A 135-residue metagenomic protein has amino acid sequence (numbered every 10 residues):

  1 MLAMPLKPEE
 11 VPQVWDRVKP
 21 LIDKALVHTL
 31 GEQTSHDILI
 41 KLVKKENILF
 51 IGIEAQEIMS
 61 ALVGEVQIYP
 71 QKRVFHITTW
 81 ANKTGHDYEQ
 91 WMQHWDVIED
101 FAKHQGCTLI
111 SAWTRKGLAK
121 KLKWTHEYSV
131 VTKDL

Functional and structural regions predicted by a protein language model:
M1-L2, L6-V11, W113-L135: Terminal substrate-recognition subdomain of acyl/acetyltransferases
M1-Q33: Short amphipathic alpha-helix that is part of the acyltransferase structural core
Q13-P20, K24, D37-K41, Q93 (+2 more regions): Charged/polar, solvent-exposed surface patches and flexible loops
V27-I48: Active-site rim helix/loop that mediates acceptor-substrate recognition in acyltransferases
L42-V43, Q56, Y69, H104 (+1 more regions): A generic structural signal for short, solvent-exposed coil/turn residues that cap or connect secondary-structure
K44, I51-I53, V97-D100: Charged interaction scaffolds used for protein-protein
N47-H86: Conserved donor-binding loop and adjoining core beta-sheet/short helix segment in diverse acyl/aminoacyl transferases
K72-L122: Acyl-donor binding region in acyl/amide transferases
